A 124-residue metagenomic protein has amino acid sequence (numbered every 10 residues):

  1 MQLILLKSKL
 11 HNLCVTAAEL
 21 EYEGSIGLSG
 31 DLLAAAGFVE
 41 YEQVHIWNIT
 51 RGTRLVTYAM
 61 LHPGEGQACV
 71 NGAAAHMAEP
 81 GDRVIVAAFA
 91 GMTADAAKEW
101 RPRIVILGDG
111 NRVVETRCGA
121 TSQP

Functional and structural regions predicted by a protein language model:
L5, V15-T16, L20-K98, D109-R112: Compact, glycine-rich, soluble single-domain proteins
K98-P124: Helix-rich terminal scaffold detector
